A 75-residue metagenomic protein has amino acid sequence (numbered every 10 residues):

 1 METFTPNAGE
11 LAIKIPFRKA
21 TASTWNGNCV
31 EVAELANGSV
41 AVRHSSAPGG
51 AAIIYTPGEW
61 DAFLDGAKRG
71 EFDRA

Functional and structural regions predicted by a protein language model:
M1-A75: Positively charged, low-complexity terminal tracts and the immediately adjacent first secondary-structure elements
